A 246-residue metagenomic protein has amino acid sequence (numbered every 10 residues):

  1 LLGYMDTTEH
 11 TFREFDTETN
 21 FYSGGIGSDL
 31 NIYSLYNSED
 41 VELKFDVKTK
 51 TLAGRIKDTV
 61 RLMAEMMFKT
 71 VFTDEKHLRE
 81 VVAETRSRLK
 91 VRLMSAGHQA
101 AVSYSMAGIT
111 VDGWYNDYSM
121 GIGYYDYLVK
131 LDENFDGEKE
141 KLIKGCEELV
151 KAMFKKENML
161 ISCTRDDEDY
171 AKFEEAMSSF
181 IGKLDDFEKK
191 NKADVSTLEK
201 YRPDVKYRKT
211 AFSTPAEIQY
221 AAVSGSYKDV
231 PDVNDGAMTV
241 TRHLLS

Functional and structural regions predicted by a protein language model:
L1, F45-V47, A221-G225: Short, hydrophobic beta-strand segments
L1-E18, R61-A64, D232-L245: Active/ligand-binding-proximal structured segments within catalytic/core domains that scaffold catalytic residues
Y4, I32-Y36, V41, C146 (+3 more regions): Sparse, context-dependent recognition of short Cys/His-centered cofactor- or disulfide-binding micro-motifs
E14-K200, S246: Charge-rich, well-structured scaffold segments of protease-associated domains
D167, L184-M238, R242, S246: Acyl-CoA-dependent O-acyltransferases
